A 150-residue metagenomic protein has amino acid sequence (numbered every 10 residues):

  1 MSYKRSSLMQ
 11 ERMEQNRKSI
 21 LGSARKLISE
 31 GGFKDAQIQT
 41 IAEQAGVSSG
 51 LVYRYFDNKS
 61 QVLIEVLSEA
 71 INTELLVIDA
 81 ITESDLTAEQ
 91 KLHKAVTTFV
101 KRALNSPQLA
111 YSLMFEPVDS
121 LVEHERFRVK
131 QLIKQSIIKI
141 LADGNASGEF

Functional and structural regions predicted by a protein language model:
M1-Q15: N-terminal intrinsically disordered/low-complexity leader segments
M9, G31-D35, E149-F150: Short, charged helix-capping/linker segments at alpha-helix termini
M13-A24, I41, V66-A70, E74 (+1 more regions): Generic hydrophobic, amphipathic alpha-helix propensity
S19, L27-Q61, E65: Helix-turn-helix
E65, D79-N105: Hydrophobic alpha-helical connector segments
N72-L75, D79, N105, L121-S147: Amphipathic alpha-helical packing segments from all-alpha helical-bundle domains
R102-L121: Amphipathic alpha-helical segments used for helix-helix packing
Y111-F115, N145-F150: Hydrophobic/aromatic-rich alpha-helical bundle segments in the mid-to-C-terminal region
